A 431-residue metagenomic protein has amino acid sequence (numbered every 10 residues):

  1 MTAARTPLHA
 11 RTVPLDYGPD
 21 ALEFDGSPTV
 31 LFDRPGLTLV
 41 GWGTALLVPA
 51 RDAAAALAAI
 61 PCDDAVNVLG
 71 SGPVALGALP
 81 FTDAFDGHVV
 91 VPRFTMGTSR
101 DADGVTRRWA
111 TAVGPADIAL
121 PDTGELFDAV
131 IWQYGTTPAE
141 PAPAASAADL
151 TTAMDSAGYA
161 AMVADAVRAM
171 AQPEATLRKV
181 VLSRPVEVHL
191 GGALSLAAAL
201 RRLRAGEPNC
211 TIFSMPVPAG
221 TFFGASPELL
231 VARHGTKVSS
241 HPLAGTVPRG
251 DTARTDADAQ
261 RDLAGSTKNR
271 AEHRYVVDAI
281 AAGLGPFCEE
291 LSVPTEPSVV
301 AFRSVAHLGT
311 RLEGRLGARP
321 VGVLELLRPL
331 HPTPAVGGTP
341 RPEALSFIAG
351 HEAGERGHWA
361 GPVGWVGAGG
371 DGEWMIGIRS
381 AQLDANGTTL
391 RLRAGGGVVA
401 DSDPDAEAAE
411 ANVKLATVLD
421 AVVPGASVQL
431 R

Functional and structural regions predicted by a protein language model:
M1-L15, R34-D52, D101, A116-A157 (+5 more regions): Contiguous alpha-helical scaffold segments within structured protein domains that host functional hotspots
T2-T137, S156, P216-L230, D371 (+1 more regions): Cofactor- and metal-binding active-site motifs of prokaryotic enzymes that mediate redox/radical or nucleophilic
D25, V66-L69, R204-P208, E352: Soluble sensory domains of the PAS superfamily and closely related sensory modules
P28-V30, L76-L79, V180, I212-M215 (+1 more regions): A short glycine-rich, hydrophobically flanked beta-strand micro-motif that places a catalytic Asp/Glu for divalent metal
P35-P49, D83-F94, D103-G104, R184-A271 (+3 more regions): An anion-binding catalytic pocket shared by soluble metabolic enzymes
R311-R431: Conserved hydrophobic core element of enzyme catalytic domains
